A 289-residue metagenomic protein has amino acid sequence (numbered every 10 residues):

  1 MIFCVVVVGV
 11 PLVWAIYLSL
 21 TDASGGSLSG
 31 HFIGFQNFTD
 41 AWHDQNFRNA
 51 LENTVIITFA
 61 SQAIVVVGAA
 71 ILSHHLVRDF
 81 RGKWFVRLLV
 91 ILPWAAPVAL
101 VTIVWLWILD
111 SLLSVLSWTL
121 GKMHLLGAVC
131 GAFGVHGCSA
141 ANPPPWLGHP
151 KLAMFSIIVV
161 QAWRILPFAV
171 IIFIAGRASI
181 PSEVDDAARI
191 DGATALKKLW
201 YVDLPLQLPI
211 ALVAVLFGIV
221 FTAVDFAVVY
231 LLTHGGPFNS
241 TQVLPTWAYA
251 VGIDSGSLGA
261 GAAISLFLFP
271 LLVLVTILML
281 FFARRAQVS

Functional and structural regions predicted by a protein language model:
M1-S289: A structural signal for multi-pass alpha-helical bundles of membrane permease subunits that mediate small-molecule
